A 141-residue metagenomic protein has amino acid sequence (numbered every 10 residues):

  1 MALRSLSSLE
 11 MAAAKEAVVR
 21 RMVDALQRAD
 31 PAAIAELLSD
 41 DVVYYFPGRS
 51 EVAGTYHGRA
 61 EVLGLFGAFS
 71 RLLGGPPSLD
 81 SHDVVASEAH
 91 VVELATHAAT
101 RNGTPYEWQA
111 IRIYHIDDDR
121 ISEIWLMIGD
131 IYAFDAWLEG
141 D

Functional and structural regions predicted by a protein language model:
M1-D40, G140-D141: Short, low-complexity N-terminal intrinsically disordered segments enriched in polar/charged residues
A2-S5, E123-D141: Low-complexity, intrinsically disordered terminal/linker segments enriched in charged and Gly/Pro repeats
V19-M22, A33-I34, V42, G58 (+4 more regions): Hydrophobic pocket/interface hotspot
E36-A89: A solvent-exposed, acidic/Ser-Thr-rich amphipathic alpha-helical stretch
L38-S39, H97-A99, R112, M127-I128: Short beta-strand segments enriched in hydrophobic/aromatic residues within well-folded beta-rich domains
T55, G103-P105, Y132-L138: A short, polar/proline- and glycine-enriched secondary-structure boundary/capping micro-motif
L79-V84, T96-A98, Q109-H115: Hydrophobic/aromatic beta-strand elements that line small-molecule binding cavities or substrate pockets in beta-rich
A89, Y106-W108: Residue-level preference for beta-strand/loop junctions
